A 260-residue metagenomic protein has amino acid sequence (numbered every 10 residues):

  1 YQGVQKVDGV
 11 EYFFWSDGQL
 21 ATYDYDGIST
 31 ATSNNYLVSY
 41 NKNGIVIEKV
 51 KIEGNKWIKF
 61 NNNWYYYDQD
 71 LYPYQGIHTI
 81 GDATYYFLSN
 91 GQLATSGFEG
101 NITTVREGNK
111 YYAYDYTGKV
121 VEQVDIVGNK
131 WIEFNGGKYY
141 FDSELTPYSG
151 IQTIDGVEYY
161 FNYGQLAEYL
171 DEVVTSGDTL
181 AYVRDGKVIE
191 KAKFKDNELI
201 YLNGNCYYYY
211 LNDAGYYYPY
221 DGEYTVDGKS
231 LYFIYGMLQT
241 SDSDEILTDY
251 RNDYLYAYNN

Functional and structural regions predicted by a protein language model:
Y1-N260: Extracellular adhesion/carbohydrate-binding repeat motifs centered on closely spaced tryptophans
